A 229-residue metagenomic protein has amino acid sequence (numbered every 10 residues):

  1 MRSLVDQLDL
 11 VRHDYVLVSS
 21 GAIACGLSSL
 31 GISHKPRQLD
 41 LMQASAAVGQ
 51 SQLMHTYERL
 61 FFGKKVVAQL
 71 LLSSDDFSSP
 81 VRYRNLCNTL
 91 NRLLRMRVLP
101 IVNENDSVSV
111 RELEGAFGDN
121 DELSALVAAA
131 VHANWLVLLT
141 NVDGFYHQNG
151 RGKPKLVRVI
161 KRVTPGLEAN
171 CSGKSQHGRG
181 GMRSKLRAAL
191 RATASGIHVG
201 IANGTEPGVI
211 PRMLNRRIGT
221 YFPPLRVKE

Functional and structural regions predicted by a protein language model:
M1-E229: C-terminal catalytic "cap/lid" subdomain
